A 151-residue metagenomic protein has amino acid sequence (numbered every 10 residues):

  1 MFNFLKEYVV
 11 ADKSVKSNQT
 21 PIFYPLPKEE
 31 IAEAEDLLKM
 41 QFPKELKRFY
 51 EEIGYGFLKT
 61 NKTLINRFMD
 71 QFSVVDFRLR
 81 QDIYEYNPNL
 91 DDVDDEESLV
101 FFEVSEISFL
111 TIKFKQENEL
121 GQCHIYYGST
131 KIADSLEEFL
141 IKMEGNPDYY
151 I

Functional and structural regions predicted by a protein language model:
M1-S108: A surface-exposed partner-binding patch
E51-G54, E144, D148: Hydrophobic/aromatic-lined pockets within catalytic cores
F102, K113, Y126: Residues in well-ordered beta-strands of folded domains
I107-E117: Broad, structure-driven detector of short, well-ordered beta-strand segments within folded domains
K115-E119, E137-I141: A short, sequence-level motif marking secondary-structure junctions
L120-Y127: Short polybasic amphipathic segments
G128, E138-G145: Glycine-rich, aromatic-bearing surface loops/beta-hairpins
A133-L140, Y149: Compact, glycine/acidic-enriched structural inserts
